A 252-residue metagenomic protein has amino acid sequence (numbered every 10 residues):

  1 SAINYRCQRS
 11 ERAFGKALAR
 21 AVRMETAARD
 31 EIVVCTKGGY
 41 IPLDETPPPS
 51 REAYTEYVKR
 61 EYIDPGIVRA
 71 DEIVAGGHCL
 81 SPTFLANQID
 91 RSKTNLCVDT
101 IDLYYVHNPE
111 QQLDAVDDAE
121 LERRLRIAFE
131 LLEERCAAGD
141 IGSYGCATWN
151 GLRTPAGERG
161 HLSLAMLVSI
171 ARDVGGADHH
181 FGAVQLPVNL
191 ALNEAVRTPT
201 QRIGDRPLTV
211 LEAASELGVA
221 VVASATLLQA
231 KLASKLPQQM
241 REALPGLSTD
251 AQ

Functional and structural regions predicted by a protein language model:
S1-Y57, A86, D99, R123 (+5 more regions): N-terminal binding-site loop/beta-alpha segment at the start of enzyme catalytic domains that lines or forms
C7-Q8, T83, D90, P109-Q252: Beta/alpha (TIM)-barrel catalytic core signal, keyed to glycine-rich beta->alpha loops juxtaposed to Asp/Glu that bind
R20-A21, P65-E72, H78-S81, Q238-Q252: Low-complexity, serine/threonine/proline-enriched polar segments
E31, V98-I101, I141, F181: Local beta-strand N-terminus motif with an aromatic residue
D44-G76, Q111-D114: Short acidic, low-complexity segments enriched in Ser/Thr/Gly/Pro
G77-T100: An active-site-proximal structural segment forming one wall of the substrate-binding cleft that immediately precedes
